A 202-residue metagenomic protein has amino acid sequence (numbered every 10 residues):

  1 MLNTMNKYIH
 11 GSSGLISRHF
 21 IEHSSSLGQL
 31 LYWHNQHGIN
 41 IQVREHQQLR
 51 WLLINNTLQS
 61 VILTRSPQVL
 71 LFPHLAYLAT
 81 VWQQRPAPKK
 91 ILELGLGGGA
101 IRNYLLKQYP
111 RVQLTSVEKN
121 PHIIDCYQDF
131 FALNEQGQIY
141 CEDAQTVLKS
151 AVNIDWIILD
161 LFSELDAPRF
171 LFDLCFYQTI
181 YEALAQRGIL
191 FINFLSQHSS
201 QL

Functional and structural regions predicted by a protein language model:
M1-A87: Rossmann-like AdoMet
L2, N6-H10, V69-L70, L75-I189 (+1 more regions): The AdoMet/dcAdoMet-binding core of the Class I SAM-like
